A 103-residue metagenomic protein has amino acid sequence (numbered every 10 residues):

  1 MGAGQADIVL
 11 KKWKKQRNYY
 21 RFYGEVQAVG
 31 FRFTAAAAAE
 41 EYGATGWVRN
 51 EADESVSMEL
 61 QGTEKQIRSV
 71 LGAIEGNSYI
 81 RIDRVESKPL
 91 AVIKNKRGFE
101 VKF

Functional and structural regions predicted by a protein language model:
G2-F103: Intrinsically disordered, low-complexity, mixed-charge
